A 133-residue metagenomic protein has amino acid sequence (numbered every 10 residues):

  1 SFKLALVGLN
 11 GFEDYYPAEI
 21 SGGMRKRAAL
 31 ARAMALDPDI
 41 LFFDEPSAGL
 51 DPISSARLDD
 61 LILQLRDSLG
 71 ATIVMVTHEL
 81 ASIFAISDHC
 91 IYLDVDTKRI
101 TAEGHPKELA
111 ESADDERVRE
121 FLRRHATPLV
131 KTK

Functional and structural regions predicted by a protein language model:
S1-F12: Conserved ABC ATPase "signature" region
Y16-I20, M24: Conserved ABC ATPase signature
A35-D39: A short, proline-enriched helix->beta-strand linker immediately N-terminal to the Walker B motif in ABC-type P-loop
L41-D44: Catalytic Walker B motif of ABC-type/P-loop ATPase nucleotide-binding domains
P52-S54: Helix N-cap at the start of a conserved alpha-helix in ABC-type nucleotide-binding domains
A56-S68: Helical segment within the ABC ATPase nucleotide-binding domain
D96-L122: Conserved beta-strand-loop-alpha-helix hinge in the C-terminal portion of ABC ATPase nucleotide-binding domains
